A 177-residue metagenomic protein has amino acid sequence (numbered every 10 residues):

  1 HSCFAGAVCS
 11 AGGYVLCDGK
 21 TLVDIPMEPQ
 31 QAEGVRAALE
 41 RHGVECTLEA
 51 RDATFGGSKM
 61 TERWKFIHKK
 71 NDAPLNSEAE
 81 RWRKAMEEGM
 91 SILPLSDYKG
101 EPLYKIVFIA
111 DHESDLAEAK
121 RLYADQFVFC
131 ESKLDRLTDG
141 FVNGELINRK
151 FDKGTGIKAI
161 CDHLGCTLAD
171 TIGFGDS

Functional and structural regions predicted by a protein language model:
H1-P74: Active-site phosphate-binding/coordination module
G12-G13, G175-S177: Active-site metal-binding loops of divalent metal-dependent hydrolases
E49, A53-F174: Conserved acidic, metal-coordinating active-site core of Asp-based, Mg2+-dependent phosphoryl-transfer enzymes
